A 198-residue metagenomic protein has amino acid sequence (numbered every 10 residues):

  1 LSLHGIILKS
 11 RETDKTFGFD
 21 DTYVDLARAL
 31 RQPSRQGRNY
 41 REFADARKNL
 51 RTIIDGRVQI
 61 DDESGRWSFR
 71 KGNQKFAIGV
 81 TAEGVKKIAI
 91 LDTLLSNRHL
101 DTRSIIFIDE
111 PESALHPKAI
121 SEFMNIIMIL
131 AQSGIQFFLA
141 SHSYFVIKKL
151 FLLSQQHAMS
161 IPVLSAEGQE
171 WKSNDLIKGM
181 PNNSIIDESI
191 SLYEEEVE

Functional and structural regions predicted by a protein language model:
L1-R103, M159, Q169-E198: Phosphate-coordinating catalytic segments in nucleotide- and nucleic-acid-processing enzymes
G72, G79, A114, F137-F138: Short N-terminal micro-motifs specific to bacterial/archaeal maturation and metal-cluster initiation sites
K86-A89, S121, N125: Short, contiguous clusters of charged residues that form electrostatic/catalytic patches at enzyme active sites, used
I105-F107: Walker B motif beta-strand of ABC-family P-loop ATPases
D109-P111: Walker B catalytic acidic pair
S113-A114, M124: Surface-exposed loop-to-helix/strand elements on domain peripheries
E122-E198: C-terminal lobe/lid and adjacent interdomain/linker elements of RecA-like ASCE P-loop ATPase modules
